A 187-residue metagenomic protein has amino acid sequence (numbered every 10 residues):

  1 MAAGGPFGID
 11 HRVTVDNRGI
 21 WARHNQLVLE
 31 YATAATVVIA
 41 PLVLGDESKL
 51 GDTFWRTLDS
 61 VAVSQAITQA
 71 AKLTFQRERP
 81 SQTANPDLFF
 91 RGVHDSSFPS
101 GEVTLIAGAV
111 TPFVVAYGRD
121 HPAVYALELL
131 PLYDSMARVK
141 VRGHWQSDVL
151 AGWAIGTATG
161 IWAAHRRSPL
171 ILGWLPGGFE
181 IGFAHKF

Functional and structural regions predicted by a protein language model:
M1-L42, G51-D52, A70-D95: N-terminal transmembrane-helix/juxtamembrane module of multi-pass inner/ER membrane proteins
G19-A32, E47, R142-G143, W174-F179: Solvent-exposed loop/turn segments connecting transmembrane beta-strands in outer-membrane beta-barrel proteins
V28-A32, F54, L58, A62 (+3 more regions): Membrane-embedded alpha-helical segments of multi-pass membrane proteins, especially the transmembrane helices
Y31, A35, V63-I67, I106-A109 (+1 more regions): Hydrophobic alpha-helical transmembrane segments of multipass integral membrane proteins
A40-S48, A164-R167: Structural signal for the C-terminal ends of transmembrane alpha-helices and the immediately following loop
L44-A66, V124: Interfacial segments of alpha-helical transmembrane regions
V63-T68, K72, I155-G160: Alpha-helical transmembrane segments of multipass membrane proteins
A84-K186: Membrane-embedded catalytic cores of phosphoryl/pyrophosphoryl-handling enzymes
